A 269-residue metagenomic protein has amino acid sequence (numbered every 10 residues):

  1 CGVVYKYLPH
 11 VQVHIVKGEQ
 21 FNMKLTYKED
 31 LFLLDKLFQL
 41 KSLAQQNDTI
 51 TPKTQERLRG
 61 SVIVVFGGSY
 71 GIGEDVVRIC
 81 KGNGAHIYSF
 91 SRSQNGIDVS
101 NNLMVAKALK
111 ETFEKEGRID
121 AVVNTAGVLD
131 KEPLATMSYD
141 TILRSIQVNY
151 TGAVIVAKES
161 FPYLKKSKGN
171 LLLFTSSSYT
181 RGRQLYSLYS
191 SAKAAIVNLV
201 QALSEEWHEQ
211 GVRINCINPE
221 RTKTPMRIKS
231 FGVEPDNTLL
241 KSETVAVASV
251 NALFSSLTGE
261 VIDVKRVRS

Functional and structural regions predicted by a protein language model:
C1-E56: Conserved alpha/beta core of the MobA/IspD/sugar-nucleotide pyrophosphorylase nucleotidyltransferase superfamily
S69, V77: N-terminal Rossmann NAD(P)H-binding glycine-rich loop of SDR-like oxidoreductase domains
T125-D130: Conserved NAD(P)H cofactor-binding loop of Rossmann-fold oxidoreductase domains
P133-L134, T141-L143: Substrate-binding pocket helix/loop in short-chain dehydrogenase/reductase
A157-K158, Q201: A short, exposed helix-loop element centered on a Lys and neighboring polar residues
N170-A195, V200-E209, R221: Catalytic loop of short-chain dehydrogenase/reductase
C216, V233-S269: C-terminal helical subdomain
